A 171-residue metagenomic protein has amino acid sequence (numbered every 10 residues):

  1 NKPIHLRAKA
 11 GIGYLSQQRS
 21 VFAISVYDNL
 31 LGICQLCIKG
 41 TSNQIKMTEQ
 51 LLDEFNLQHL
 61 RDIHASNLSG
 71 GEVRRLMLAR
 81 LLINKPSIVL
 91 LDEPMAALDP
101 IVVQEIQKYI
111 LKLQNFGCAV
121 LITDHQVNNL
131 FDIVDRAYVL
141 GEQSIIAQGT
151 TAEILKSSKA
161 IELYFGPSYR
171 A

Functional and structural regions predicted by a protein language model:
N1-Q18, I24, I154-S158: ABC ATPase NBD coupling module
K2-I4, V26-N43, E54, P167-S168: ABC-type ATPase nucleotide-binding domains, specifically the catalytic core motifs of the NBD
S42-L60, K108-L111: Conserved ABC ATPase "signature" region
H64-L68, E72: Conserved ABC ATPase signature
K85: Conserved catalytic motifs of ABC-family nucleotide-binding domains
V89-E93: Catalytic Walker B motif of ABC-type/P-loop ATPase nucleotide-binding domains
